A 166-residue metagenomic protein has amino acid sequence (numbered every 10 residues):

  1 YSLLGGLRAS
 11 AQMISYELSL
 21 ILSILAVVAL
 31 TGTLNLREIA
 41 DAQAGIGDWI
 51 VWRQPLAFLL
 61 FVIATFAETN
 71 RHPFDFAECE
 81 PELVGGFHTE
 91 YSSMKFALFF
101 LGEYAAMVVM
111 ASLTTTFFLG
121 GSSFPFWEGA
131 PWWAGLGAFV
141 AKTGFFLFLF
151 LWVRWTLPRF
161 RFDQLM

Functional and structural regions predicted by a protein language model:
Y1-M166: Selective transmembrane helix interface/packing segments
